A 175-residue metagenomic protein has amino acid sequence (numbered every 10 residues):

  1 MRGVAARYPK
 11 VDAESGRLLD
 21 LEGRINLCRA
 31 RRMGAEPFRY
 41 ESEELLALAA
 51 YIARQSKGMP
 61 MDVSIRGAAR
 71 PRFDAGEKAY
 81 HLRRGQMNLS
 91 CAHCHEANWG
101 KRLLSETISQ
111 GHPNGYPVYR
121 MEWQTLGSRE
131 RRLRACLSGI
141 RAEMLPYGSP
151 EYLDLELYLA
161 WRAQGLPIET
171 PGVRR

Functional and structural regions predicted by a protein language model:
M1, L48, G76, Q86-N98 (+2 more regions): The canonical Cys-X-X-Cys-His
M1-N26, A92-E130: Gly/Gly-Pro-rich "capping" loops immediately C-terminal to redox-active cysteine motifs in periplasmic/lumenal
A5, E77, P113-Y116, S149 (+1 more regions): Generic intrinsically disordered, low-complexity segments enriched for polar/acidic and small residues
P9-D74, E122-M144, Y152, E156-R175: Post-cleavage N-terminal segment of exported redox proteins
V63, N88, A92-H93, G148 (+1 more regions): Extended, histidine- and acidic-residue-enriched regions that form the cofactor-binding/catalytic faces
H81-G85: Short, flexible, mixed-charge glycine/proline-rich loop motifs that serve as phosphate/nucleic-acid-contacting
M87-N88, G100-E106, G139-P146, G165-P167: Substrate-binding/catalytic groove segments of enzymes that remodel or degrade extracellular structural polymers
